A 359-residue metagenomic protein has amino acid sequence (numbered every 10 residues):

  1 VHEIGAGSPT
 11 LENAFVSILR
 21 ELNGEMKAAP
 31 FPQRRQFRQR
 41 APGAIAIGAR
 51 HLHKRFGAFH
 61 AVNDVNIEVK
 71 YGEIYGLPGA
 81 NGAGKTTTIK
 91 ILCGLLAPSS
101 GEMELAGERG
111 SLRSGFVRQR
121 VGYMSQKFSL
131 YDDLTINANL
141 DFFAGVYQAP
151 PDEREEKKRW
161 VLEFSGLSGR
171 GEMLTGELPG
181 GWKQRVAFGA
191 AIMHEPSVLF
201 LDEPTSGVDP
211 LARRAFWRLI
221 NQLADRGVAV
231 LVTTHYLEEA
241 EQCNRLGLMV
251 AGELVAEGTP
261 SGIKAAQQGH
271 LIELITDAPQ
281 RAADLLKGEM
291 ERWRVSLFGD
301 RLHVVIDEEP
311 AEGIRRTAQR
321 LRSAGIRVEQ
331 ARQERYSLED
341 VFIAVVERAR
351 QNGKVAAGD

Functional and structural regions predicted by a protein language model:
V1, G5-G7, R218-I306: ABC transporter nucleotide-binding domain
H2, G7-H53, R348-D359: ABC-family P-loop ATPase nucleotide-binding domain
G101-R109, F116-V117: Conserved ABC transporter NBD signature motif
D141, G145, E153-R170: Conserved ABC ATPase "signature" region
L174-L178: Conserved ABC ATPase signature
L199-D202: Catalytic Walker B motif of ABC-type/P-loop ATPase nucleotide-binding domains
